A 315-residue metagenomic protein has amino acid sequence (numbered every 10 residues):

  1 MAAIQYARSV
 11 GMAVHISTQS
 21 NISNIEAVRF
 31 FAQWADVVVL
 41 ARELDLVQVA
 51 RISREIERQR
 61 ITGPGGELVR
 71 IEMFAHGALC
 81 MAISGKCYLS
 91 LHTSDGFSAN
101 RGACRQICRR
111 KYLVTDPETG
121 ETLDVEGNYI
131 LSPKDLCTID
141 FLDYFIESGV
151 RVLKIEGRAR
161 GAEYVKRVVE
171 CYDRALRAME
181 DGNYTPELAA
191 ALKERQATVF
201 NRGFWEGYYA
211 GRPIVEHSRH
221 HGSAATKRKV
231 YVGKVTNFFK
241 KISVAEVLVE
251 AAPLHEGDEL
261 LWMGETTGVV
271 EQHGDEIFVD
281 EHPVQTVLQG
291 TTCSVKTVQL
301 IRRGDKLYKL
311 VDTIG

Functional and structural regions predicted by a protein language model:
M1, A13, R29, V37-V39 (+1 more regions): Surface-exposed amphipathic alpha-helical tracts and adjacent flexible/coil segments at the periphery of soluble enzymes
M1-F30: N-terminal active-site wall of soluble small-molecule enzyme domains
W34: Catalytic domains of carbohydrate-active enzymes, especially glycoside hydrolases
